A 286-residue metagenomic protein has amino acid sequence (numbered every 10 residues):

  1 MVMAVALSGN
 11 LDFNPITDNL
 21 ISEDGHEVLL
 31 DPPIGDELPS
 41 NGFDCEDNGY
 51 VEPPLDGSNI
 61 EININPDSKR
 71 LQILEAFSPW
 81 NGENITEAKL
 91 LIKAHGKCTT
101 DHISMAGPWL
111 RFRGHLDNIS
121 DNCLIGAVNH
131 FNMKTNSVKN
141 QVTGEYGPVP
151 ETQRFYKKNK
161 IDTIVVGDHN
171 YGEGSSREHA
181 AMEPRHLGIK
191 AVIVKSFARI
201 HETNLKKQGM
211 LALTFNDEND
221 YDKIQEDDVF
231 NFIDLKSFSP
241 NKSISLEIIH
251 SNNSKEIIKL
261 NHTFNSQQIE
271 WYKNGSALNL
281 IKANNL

Functional and structural regions predicted by a protein language model:
M1, V5, G9, I103-G126 (+3 more regions): Extended active-site and interfacial segments that coordinate phosphate-rich ligands in large catalytic machineries
M1-Y50, K206, L211, S239: Mobile "lid/hinge" segments at catalytic clefts and subdomain interfaces of large enzymes
V2-A4, E202-E256, L260-H262: Thiamine diphosphate
V5, N14-I16, N81, T100-I103 (+8 more regions): Short helix/loop capping segments that flank catalytic or ligand/cofactor-binding pockets
I16, D24-H26, I85-K89, T100 (+7 more regions): Short coil/turn connectors at secondary-structure junctions
I34, L38-C45, N252-L286: In a subset of proteins, long, contiguous C-terminal domains/tails are tracked
S58-I193: Non-catalytic terminal/interface segments that mediate subunit docking, oligomerization, and allosteric communication
K190-K195, L211-F215: Short hydrophobic alpha-helical runs that function as membrane-insertion/retention elements
